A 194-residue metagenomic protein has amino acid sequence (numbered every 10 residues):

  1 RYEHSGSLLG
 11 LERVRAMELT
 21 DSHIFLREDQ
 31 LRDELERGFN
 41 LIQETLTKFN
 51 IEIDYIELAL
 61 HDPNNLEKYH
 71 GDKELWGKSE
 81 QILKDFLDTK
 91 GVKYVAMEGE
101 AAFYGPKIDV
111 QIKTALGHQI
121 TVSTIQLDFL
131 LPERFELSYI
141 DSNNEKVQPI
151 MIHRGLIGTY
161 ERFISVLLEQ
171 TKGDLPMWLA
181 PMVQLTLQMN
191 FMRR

Functional and structural regions predicted by a protein language model:
R1-R194: NTP/phosphate- and nucleic-acid-binding module
